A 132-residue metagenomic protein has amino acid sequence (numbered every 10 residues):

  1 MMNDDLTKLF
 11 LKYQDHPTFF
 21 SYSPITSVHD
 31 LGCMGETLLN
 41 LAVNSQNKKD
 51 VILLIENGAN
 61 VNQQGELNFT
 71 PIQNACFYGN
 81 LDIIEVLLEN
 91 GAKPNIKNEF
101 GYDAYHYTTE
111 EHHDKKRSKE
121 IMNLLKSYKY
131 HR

Functional and structural regions predicted by a protein language model:
M1-Q14, N90, T109-R132: Ankyrin-repeat-protein effector appendages
N3-K8, D30-L38, Q64-T70, K97-D103: Ankyrin-repeat boundary/"N-cap" motif
L9-Q14, L41-N47, N74-N80, Y107-K115: Ankyrin repeat A-helix N-terminal signature
Q14-S23, N47-I55, N80-L88, D114-K126: Ankyrin repeat structural motif
